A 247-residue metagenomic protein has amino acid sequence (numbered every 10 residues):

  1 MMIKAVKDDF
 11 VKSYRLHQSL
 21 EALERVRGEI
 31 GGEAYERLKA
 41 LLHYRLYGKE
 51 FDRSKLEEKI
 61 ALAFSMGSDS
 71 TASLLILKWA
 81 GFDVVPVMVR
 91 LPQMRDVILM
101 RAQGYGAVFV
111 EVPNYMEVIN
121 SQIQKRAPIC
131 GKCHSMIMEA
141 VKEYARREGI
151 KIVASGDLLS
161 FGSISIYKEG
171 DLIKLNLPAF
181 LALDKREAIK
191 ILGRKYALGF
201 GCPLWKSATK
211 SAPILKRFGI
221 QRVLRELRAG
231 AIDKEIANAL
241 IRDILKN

Functional and structural regions predicted by a protein language model:
M1-L62, S68-S70, I76-N247: Nucleotide-activated chemistry modules centered on ATP-dependent adenylation/adenylyltransferase
